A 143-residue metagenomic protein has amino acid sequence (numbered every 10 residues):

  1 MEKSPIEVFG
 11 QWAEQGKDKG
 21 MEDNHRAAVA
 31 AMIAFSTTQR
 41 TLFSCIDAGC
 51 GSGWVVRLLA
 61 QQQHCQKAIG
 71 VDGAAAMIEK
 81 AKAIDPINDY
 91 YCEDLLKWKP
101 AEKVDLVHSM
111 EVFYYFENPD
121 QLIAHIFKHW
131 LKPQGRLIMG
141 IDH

Functional and structural regions predicted by a protein language model:
M1-T38: Conserved class I S-adenosyl-L-methionine
T38-S44: Short helix-loop-beta connector
L42, V104-D105: Local beta-strand N-terminus motif with an aromatic residue
I46-A48, S52-K97: Class I SAM-dependent methyltransferase SAM/SAH-binding core
H108: A conserved beta-strand element that flanks and buttresses the S-adenosyl-L-methionine
E111-V112: Short catalytic micro-motifs in class I SAM-dependent methyltransferases
D120-P133: A short glycine-rich, Lys/Arg-flanked "PGG" loop and its adjoining helix->strand segment in the class I
Q134-D142: Conserved beta-strand signature within the Rossmann-like core of class I S-adenosyl-L-methionine
